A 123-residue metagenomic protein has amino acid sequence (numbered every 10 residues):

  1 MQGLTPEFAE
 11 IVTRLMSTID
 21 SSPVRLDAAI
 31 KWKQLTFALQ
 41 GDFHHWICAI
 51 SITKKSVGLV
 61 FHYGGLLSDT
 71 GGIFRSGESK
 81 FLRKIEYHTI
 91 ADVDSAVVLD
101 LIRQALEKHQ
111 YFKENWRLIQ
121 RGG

Functional and structural regions predicted by a protein language model:
M1-G123: Charge-dense, helix-prone N-terminal extensions
